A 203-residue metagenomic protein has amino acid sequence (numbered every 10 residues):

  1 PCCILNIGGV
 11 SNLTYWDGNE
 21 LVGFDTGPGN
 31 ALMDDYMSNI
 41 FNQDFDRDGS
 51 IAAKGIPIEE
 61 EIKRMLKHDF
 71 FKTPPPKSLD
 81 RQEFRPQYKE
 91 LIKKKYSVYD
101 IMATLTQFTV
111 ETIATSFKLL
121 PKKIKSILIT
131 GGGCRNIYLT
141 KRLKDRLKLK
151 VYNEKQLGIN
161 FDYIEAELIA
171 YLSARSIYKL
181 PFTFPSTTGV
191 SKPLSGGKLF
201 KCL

Functional and structural regions predicted by a protein language model:
P1-C2, I40-F45, F117-L120, A174-F184: Short helix-capping/linker segments at secondary-structure and domain boundaries
C3-K72: Glycine-rich phosphate-binding loop plus the immediately following alpha-helix
I7-V10, S126-N136, A166: Glycine-rich beta-strand-to-loop/alpha-helix junction loops that act as flexible
E20-G23, Y96-D100, N153-F161: A short glycine/serine-rich beta->alpha loop
Q43-S126, I137-K144: A contiguous, well-structured pocket-lining segment that forms one wall/lid of small-molecule binding clefts in soluble
G55-M65, R135-I137, G189-L203: Short, mixed-charge aromatic SLiMs
Q107, Y152-C202: Glycine-rich phosphate-binding/hydrolytic loop that grips phosphoryl groups
T130-G132, I137-L147, Y152-N153, N160: Extended hydrophobic/aromatic segments used for targeting, binding, or gating
